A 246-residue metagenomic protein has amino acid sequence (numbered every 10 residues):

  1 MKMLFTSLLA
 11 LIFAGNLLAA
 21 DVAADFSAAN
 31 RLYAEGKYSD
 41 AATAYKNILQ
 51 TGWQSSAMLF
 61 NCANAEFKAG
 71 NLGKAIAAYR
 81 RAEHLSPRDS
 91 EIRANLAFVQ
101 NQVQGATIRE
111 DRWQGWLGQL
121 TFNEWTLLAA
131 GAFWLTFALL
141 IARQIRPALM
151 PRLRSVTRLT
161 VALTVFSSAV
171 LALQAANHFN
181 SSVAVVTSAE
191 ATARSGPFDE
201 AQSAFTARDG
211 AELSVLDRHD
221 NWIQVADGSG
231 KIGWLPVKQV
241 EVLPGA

Functional and structural regions predicted by a protein language model:
A34, V186-V215, H219-N221, Q239: Beta-loop motif signature
L72, T157-S188, S195-F198, Q202 (+1 more regions): Boundary regions of SH3-family modules and the immediately adjacent low-complexity/disordered segments in eukaryotic
G105-I145: Membrane-embedded alpha-helical segments of integral membrane proteins
